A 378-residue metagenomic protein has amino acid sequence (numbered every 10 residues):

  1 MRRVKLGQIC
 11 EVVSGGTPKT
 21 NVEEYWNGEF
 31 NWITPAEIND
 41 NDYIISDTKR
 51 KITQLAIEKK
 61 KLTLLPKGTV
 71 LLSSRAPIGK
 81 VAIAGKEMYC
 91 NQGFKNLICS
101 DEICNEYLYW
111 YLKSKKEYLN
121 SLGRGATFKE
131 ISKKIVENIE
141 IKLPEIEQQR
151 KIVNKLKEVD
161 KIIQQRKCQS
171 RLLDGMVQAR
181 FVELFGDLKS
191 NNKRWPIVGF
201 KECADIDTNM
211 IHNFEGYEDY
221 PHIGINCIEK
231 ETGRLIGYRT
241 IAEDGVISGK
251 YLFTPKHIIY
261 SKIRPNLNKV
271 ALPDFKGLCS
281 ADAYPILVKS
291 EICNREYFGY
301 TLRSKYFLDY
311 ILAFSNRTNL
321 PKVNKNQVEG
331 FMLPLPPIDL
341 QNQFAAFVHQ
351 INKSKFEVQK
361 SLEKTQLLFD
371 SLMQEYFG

Functional and structural regions predicted by a protein language model:
M1-G16, N138-V153, Q169-I211, G330 (+2 more regions): Non-catalytic DNA-recognition/assembly elements of restriction-modification systems
R2, W26, S74, M88-K95 (+4 more regions): A short glycine-rich beta-alpha junction/loop motif
G7-N21, A36-K67, K201-H212, I223-P255: Sequence-specific dsDNA recognition surfaces
K19-W26, K193-P196, N213-P221, F314: Short coil/turn segments at secondary-structure boundaries
T34-P35, K49-K113, G249-Y251, P255-R303 (+2 more regions): A short beta-sheet element
I38-N39, P77, Y118, I228-E229 (+1 more regions): Active-site/binding-pocket entry motifs
Y107-Y111, E145, K155, N294-T301 (+2 more regions): Short amphipathic alpha-helical coupling segments at ligand-binding clamshell hinges and other catalytic/signaling
